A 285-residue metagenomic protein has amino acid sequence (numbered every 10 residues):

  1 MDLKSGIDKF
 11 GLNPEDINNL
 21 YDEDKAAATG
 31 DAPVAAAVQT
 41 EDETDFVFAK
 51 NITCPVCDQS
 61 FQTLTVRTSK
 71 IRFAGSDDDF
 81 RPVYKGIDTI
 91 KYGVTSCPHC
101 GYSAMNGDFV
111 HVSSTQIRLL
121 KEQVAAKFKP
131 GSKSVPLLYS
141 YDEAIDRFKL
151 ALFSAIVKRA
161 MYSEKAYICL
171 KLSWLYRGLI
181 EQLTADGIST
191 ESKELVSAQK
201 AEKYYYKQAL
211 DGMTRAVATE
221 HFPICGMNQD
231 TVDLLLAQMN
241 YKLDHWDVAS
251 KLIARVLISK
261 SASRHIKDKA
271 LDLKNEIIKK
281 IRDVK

Functional and structural regions predicted by a protein language model:
F48-K50, G93: Short metal-coordination and nucleic-acid-contact micro-motifs, chiefly zinc-binding Cys/His arrays
T53-D58, C97-C100: Short cysteine-rich clusters marking metal-coordination/redox-active sites
Q59-I87: Short recognition patches in nucleic-acid-associated and regulatory proteins
Q123-L152, I156-E194, M227-K242: Amphipathic alpha-helical repeat scaffolds of TPR domains
L152-F153, W174, L210-T219, A254-K260: Amphipathic alpha-helical segments of tetratricopeptide repeats
E164, A201, Y205-Q208, H221-Q229 (+2 more regions): Structural signature of alpha-solenoid helical repeat junctions
